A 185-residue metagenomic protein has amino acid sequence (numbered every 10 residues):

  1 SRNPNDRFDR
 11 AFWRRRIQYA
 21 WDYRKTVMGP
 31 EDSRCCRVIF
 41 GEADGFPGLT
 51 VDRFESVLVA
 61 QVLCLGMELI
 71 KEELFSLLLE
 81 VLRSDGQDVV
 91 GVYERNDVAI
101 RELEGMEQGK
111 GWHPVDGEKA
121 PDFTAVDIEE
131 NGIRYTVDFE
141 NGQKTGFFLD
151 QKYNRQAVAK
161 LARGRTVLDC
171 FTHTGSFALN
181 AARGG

Functional and structural regions predicted by a protein language model:
S1-K160: RNA-binding accessory domains that recognize and position tRNA/RNA substrates
A157-G185: Conserved SAM/SAH cofactor-binding pocket of Class I
